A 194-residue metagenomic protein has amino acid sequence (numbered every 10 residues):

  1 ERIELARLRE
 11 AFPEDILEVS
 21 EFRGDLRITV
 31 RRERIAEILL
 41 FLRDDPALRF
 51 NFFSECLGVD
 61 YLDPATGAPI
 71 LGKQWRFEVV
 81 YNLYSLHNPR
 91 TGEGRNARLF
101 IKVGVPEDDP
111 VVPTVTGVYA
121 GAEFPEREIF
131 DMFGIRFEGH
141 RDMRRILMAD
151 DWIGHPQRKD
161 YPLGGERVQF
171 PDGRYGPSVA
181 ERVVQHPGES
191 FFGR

Functional and structural regions predicted by a protein language model:
E1-R194: Terminal low-complexity/charged segments
